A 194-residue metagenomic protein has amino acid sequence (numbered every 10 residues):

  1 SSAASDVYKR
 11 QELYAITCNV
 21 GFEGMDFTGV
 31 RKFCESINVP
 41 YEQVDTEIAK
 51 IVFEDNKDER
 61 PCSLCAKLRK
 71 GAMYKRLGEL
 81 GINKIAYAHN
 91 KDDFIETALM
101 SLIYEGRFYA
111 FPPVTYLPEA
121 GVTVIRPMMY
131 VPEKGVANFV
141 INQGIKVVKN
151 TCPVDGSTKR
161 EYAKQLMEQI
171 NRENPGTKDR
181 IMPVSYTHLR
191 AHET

Functional and structural regions predicted by a protein language model:
S1-A98, Y104-R107, K134-N142: ATP-dependent adenylation/nucleotidyltransferase module used to activate substrates
Y8, T187-H188: Low-complexity, disordered terminal segments
Q11, F94-R172: Catalytic subdomain that performs nucleotidyl-dependent activation
V20, V154, S185: Glycine-rich beta-alpha junction loops
G29, A72, Q165-L166, R180: Alpha-helical elements of Rossmann-like donor-binding domains used by nucleotide-donor carbohydrate transfer enzymes
L68, V131, G176: Conserved active-site and cofactor/substrate-binding residues in soluble primary-metabolism enzymes
L166-S185: An accessory alpha-helical subdomain
A191-T194: A short, hydrophobic C-terminal helix/tail in secreted or cell-surface proteins
